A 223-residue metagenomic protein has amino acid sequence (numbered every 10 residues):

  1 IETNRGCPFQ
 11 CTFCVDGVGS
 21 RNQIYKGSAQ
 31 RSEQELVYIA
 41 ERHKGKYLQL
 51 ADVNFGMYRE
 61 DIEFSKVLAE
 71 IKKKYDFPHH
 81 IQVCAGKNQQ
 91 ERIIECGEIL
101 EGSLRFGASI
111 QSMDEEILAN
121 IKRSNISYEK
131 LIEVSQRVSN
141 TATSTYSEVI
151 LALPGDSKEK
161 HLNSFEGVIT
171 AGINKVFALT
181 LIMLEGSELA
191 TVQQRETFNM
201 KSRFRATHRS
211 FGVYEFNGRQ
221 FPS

Functional and structural regions predicted by a protein language model:
I1-Q30: Canonical Radical SAM [4Fe-4S] cluster-binding loop centered on the CxxxCxxC motif and its immediate flanking residues
F9, Y58-R59, E116-K122, L151-E159 (+1 more regions): Flexible glycine/acidic-rich beta-alpha junction loops that bind and position SAM and/or redox cofactors in anaerobic
G17, A51, L179: Conserved residues at the C-terminal ends of beta-strands
I24, S28, E60, D156: Catalytic cores of large soluble enzymes that bind and process phosphate-bearing ligands
A29, Y128, K158-H161: Residues at or immediately preceding the N-termini of alpha-helices
R31-S147, L151-L153: Conserved SAM/AdoMet-binding glycine-rich loop
V67, S164, Q193-T197: Short, hinge-like loop/turn segments at secondary-structure boundaries
I93-C96, P154-T170: Catalytic cores of alpha/beta
